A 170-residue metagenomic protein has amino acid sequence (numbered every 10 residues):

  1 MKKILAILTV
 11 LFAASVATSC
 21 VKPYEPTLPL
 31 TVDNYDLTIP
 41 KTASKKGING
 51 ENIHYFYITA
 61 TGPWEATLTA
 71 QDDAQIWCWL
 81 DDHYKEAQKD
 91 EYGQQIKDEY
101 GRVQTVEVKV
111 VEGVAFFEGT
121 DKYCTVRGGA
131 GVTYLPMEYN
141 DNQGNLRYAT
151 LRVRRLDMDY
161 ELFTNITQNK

Functional and structural regions predicted by a protein language model:
I4-A13: Sec-dependent N-terminal signal peptides
V16-S19: C-terminal motif of bacterial Sec signal peptides marking the signal peptidase cleavage site
V21-Y24: Bacterial signal peptide processing site
T27-K41, Y57-Y134: Surface-exposed binding patches on compact interaction domains or structured appendages
A43-G50: Short, solvent-exposed loop/linker segments at the N-terminal edge of repeated beta-sheet extracellular domains
N52-F56: Structural beta-strand segments of beta-rich domains
T133-Y139, Q143-D157: A short beta-strand micro-motif common to beta-rich folds, especially ectodomain repeats
M158-K170: C-terminal edge beta-strand
